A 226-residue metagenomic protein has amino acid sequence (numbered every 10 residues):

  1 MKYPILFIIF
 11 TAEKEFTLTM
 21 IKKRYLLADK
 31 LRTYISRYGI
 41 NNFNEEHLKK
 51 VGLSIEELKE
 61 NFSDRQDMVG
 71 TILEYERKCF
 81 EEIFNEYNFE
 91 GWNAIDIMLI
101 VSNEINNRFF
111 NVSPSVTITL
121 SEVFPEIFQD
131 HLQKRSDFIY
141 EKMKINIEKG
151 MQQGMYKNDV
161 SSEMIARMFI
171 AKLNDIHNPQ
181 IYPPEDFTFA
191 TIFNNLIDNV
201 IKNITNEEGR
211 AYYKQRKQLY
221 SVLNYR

Functional and structural regions predicted by a protein language model:
M1-F16, K149, D186-R226: C-terminal peripheral helix-coil segments that are non-catalytic and often amphipathic
M1-Y38, E45-E46: Basic, helix-initiating cap at the start of DNA-binding domains
K23, R65, I72, E76-F80 (+5 more regions): Hydrophobic/aromatic residues within well-ordered alpha-helical segments
L26, K30, Y34-D67, T71: Helix-turn-helix
T71, E82-S115, A166-F169: Hydrophobic alpha-helical connector segments
Y87, V116-L120, I176, Q180-P183: Secondary-structure edge/capping motif, primarily at the C-terminal ends of alpha-helices and the immediately following
L99, K144-E148, S162-I170, A190 (+1 more regions): Short, well-structured alpha-helical segments
F110-K144, M151-V160, M164: Short secondary-structure transition hinges
